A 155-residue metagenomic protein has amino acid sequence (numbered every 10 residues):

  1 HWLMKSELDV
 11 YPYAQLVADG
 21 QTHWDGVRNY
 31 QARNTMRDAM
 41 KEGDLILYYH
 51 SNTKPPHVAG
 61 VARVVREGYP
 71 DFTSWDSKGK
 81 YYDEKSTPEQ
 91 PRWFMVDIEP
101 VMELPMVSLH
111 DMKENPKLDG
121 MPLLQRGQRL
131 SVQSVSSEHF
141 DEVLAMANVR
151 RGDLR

Functional and structural regions predicted by a protein language model:
H1-E42, A147-R150: Compositionally biased, charged N-terminal/linker segments
M4, A62-V65, S136: GIY-YIG nuclease signature motif recognition
G20, G26, E42-D44, V58-G60 (+1 more regions): A generic structural signal for short beta-strands and their flanking turns/coil linkers
L47-Y48, R63: Hydrophobic beta-strand signal
Y49-P56: Short, charged beta-turn/beta-strand-edge "cap" motif at the junction between a beta-strand and an adjacent loop
V58-L130: Aromatic- and Lys/Arg-enriched surface recognition patch
S131-R155: Charged phosphate-binding loop/patch that engages nucleotide di/tri-phosphates or the phosphate backbone of nucleic
